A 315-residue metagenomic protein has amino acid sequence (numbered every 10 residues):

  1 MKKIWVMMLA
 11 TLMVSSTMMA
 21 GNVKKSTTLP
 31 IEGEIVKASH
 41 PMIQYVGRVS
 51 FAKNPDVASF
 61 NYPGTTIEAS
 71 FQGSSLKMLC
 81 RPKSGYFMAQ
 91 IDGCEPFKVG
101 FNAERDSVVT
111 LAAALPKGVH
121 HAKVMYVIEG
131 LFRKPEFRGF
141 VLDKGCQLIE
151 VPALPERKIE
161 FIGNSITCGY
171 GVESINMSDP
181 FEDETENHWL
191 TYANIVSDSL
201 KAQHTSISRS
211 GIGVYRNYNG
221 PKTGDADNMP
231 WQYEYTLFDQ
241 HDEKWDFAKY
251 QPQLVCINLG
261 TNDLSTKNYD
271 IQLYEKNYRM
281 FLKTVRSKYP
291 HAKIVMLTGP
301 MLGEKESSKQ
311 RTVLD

Functional and structural regions predicted by a protein language model:
M1-T27: Bacterial Sec-dependent N-terminal signal peptides
M19-I162, T167-H188: N-terminal secretory targeting modules
G64, L131-R133, V172, S178-K276 (+1 more regions): Conserved SGNH/GDSL esterase-like catalytic core that processes O-acyl groups on lipids and polysaccharides
K83, P290-H291: Proline-centered flexible-loop/turn and helix-kink motifs
K158-I162, T167, H204-S208, Q253-N258 (+1 more regions): Structural recognition of the beta-strand scaffold that forms the well-ordered cores of secreted hydrolase catalytic
S197, V285-R286: N-terminal cationic-hydrophobic initiation segments that often serve targeting/anchoring roles
Y250, R286-Y289: Short, conserved loop/helix-junction motifs that constitute active-site signature segments in enzyme catalytic cores
